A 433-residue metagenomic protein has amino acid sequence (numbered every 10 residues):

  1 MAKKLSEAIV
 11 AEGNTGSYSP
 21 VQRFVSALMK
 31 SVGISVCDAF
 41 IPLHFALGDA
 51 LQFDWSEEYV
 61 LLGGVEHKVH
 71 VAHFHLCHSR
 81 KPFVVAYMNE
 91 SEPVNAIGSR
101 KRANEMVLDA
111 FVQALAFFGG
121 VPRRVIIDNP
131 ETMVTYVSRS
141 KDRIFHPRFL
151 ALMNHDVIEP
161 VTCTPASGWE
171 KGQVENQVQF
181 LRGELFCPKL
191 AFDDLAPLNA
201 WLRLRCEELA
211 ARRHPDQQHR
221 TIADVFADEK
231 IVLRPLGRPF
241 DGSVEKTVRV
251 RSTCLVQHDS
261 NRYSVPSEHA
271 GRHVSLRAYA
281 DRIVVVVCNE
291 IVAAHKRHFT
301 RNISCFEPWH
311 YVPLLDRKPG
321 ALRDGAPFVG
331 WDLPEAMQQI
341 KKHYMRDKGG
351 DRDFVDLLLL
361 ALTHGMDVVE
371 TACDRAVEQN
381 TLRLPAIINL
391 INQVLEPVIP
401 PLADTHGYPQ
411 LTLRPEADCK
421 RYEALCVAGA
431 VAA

Functional and structural regions predicted by a protein language model:
M1-I9: Short, charged amphipathic recognition helices of the HTH superfamily and cognate SANT/SANTA-like modules
V10-S19, R23-F83, E90-V94, R102-M106 (+2 more regions): Mobile-element integrase/transposase regions, centering on the N-terminal DNA-binding/Zn-coordinating module
V84-R124, F299-S304: Active-site beta-loop-alpha junctions of metal-dependent nucleic acid enzymes, especially the RNase H-like/DDE
I127-N129, R139-S140, I158-R182, A196-L198: RNase H-like two-metal-ion nuclease catalytic core shared by retroviral integrases and related mobile-element nucleases
K141-P160: Two-metal-ion acidic nuclease core segments, chiefly of the RNase H-like superfamily
V178-R277: Active-site-proximal acidic segments at structured loop/helix or strand boundaries that coordinate catalytic metals
I283-A433: Protein C-terminal end segments and domain termini
